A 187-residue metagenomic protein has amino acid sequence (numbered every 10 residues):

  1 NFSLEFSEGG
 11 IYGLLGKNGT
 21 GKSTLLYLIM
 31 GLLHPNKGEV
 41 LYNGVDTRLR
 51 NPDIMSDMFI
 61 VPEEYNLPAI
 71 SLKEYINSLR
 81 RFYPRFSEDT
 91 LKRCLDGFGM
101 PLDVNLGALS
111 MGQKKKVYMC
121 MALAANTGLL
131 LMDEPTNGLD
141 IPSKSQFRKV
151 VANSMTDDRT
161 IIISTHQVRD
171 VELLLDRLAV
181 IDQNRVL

Functional and structural regions predicted by a protein language model:
N1-S7, G38: Conserved beta-strand
Y12-K17: The feature captures the beta-strand-to-loop junction immediately N-terminal to the Walker
M30: Helix-to-loop junction immediately C-terminal to a conserved catalytic motif
G38-L49, D53-I54: Conserved ABC transporter NBD signature motif
I60-V117: ABC-family P-loop ATPase nucleotide-binding domains
L130-E134, L139: Catalytic Walker B motif of ABC-type/P-loop ATPase nucleotide-binding domains
V171-L173: A short, surface-exposed alpha-helical micro-motif characterized by mixed small hydrophobic and charged/polar residues
